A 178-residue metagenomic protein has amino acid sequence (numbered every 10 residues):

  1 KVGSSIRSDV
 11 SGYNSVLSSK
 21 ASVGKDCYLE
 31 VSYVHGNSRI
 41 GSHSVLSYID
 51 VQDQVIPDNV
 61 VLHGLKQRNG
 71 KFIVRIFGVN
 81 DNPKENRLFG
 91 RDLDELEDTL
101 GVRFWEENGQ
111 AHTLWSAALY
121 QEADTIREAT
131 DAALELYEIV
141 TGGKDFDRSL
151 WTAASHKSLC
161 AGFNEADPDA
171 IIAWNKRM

Functional and structural regions predicted by a protein language model:
K1-M178: Left-handed beta-helix
